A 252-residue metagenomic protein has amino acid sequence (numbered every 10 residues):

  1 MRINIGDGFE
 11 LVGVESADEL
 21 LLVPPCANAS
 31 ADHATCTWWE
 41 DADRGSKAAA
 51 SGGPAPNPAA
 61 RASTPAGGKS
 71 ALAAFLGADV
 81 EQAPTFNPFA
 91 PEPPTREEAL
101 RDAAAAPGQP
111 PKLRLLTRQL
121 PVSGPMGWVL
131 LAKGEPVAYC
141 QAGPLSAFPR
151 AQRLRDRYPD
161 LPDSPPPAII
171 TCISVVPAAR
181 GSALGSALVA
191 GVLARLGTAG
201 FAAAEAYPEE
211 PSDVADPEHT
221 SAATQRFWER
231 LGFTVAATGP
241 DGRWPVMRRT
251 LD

Functional and structural regions predicted by a protein language model:
M1-A50: A short beta-loop-alpha structural element at the N-terminal edge of CoA-dependent acyl/N-acetyltransferase catalytic
D32-G127, L131-A132: Active-site rim helix/loop that mediates acceptor-substrate recognition in acyltransferases
T117-S123, L131, P136-C172, A215-D216 (+1 more regions): Conserved acyl-donor/pantetheine-binding loop and adjacent beta-alpha core of acyl/acetyltransferases and related
M126-W128, P166, R243-M247: Short beta-strand micro-motifs in enzyme catalytic cores
L145-A147, A178, P211: Short coil/turn motifs at secondary-structure junctions
C172-V175, G181-T198: Conserved acetyl-CoA-binding loop-helix of GNAT-fold acetyltransferases
V189, L196-E218: Conserved GNAT acetyl-CoA-binding A-motif
H219-Q225, L231-D252: C-terminal "cap" of GNAT-fold acetyltransferases
